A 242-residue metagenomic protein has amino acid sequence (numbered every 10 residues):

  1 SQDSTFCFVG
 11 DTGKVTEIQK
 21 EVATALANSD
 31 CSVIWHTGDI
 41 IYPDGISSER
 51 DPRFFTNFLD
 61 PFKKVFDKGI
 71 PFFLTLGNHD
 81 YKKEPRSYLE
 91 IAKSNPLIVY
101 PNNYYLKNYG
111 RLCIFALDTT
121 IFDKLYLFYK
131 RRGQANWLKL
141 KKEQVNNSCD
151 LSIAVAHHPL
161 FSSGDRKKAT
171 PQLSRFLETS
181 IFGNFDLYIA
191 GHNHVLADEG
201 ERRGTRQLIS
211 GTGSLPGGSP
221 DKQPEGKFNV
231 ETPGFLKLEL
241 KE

Functional and structural regions predicted by a protein language model:
S1-R53, S162-S163: N-terminal active-site segment of His-dependent metallophosphoesterases
T5, A27, G45-S152, R166-L187 (+1 more regions): Extended active-site neighborhood of metal-dependent phosphoesterases/phosphodiesterases
D11, G38-D39, G77-N78, L117 (+2 more regions): Active-site glycine-centered loops adjacent to acidic/histidine catalytic or metal-binding residues that shape
A135, H158-P159: Hydrophobic alpha-helical segments, especially transmembrane helices and their immediate juxtamembrane helical caps
P159-F161, V195-L196: Short, catalytically relevant binding-site loops at active-site mouths
